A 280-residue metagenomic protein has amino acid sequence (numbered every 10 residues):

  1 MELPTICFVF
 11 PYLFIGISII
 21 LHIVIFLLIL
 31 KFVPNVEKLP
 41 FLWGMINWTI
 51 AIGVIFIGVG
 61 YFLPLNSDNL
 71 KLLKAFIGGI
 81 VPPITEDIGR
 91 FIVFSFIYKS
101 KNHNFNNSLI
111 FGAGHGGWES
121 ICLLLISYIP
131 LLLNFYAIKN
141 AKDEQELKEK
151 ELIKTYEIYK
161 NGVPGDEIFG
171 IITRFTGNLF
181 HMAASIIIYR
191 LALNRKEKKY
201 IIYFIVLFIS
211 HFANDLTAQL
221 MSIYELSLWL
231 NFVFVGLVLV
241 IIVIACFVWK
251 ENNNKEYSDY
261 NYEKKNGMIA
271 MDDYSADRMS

Functional and structural regions predicted by a protein language model:
M1-S280: Hydrophobic alpha-helical segments at protein termini of multi-pass membrane proteins
